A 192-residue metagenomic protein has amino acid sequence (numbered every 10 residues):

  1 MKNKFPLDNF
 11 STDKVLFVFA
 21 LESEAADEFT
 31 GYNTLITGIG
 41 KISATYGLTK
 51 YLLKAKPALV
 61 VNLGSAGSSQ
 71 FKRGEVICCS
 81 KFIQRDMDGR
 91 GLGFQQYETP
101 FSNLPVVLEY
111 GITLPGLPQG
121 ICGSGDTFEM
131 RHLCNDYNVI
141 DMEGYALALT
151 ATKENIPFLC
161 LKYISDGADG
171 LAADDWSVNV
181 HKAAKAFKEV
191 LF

Functional and structural regions predicted by a protein language model:
K2, D8-L16: Extreme N-terminal starter segment of soluble prokaryotic enzymes
K2, E22-F192: Glycine-rich phosphate- or other oxyanion-binding loops that anchor nucleotides, phosphorylated ligands
L7-F10, R131-L133: A short acidic-Thr-Gly-centered motif at the start of a beta-strand
F19: ADP-ribose/NAD+-binding catalytic cleft of ART/PARP-like enzymes
